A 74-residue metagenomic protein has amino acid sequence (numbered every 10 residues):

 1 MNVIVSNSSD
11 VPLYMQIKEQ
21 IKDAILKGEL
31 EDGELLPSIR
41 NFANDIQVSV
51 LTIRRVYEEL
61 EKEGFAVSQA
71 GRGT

Functional and structural regions predicted by a protein language model:
M1-L35, N41: Extreme N-terminal segment that seeds HTH/winged-HTH DNA-binding domains in transcriptional regulators
S8-P12, Q16, L51, E63 (+1 more regions): Residues at secondary-structure transition points
L36-V67: N-terminal helix-turn-helix
S38, R72-T74: Minor-groove-contacting beta-hairpin "wing" of winged helix-turn-helix DNA-binding domains
